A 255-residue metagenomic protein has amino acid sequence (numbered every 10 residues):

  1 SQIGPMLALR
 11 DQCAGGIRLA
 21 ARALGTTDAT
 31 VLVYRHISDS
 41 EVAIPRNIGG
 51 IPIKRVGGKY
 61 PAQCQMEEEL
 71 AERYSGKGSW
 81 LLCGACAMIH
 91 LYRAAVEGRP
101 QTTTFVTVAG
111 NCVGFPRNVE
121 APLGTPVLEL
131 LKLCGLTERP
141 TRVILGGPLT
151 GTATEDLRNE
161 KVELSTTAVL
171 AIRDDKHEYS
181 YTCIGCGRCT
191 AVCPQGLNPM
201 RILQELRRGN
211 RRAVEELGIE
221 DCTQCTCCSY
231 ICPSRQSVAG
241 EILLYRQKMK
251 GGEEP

Functional and structural regions predicted by a protein language model:
S1-D39, R46-I51, V56, Y60-A62 (+3 more regions): Iron-sulfur-cluster electron-transfer modules
P5-G15, L24, D39, C83-H90 (+10 more regions): Conserved active-site and cofactor/substrate-binding residues in soluble primary-metabolism enzymes
M6, A23-V127, L133-E138, G147: Hydrophobic alpha-helical positions that pack around
S38-R46, A153-K161, P233: Short glycine/threonine-rich loop-to-helix capping motif typified by GTGT followed within a few residues by an Asp-Pro
L70, L136-I184: Active-site gating/interface segments in enzymes
T107, N118-E120, I144, L170 (+2 more regions): Structured core elements
A168-S180, T190, P194-Y230, S234-P255: Ferredoxin-type iron-sulfur electron-transfer modules in oxidoreductases and energy-metabolism complexes
